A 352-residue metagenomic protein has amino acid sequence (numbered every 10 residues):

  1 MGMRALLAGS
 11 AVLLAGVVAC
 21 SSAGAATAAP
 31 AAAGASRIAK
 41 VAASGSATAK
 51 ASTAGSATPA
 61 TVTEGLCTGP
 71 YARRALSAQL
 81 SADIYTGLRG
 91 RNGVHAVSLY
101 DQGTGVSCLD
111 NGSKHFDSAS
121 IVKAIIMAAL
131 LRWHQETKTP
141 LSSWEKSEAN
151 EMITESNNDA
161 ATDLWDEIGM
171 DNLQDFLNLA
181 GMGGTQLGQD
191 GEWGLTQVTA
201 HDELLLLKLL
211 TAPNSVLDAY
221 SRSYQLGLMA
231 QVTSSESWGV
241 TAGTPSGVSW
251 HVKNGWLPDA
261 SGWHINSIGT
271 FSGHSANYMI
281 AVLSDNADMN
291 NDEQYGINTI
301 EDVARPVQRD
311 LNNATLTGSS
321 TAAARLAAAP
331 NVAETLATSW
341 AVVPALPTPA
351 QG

Functional and structural regions predicted by a protein language model:
G2-A15, A25-A28: Sec-dependent N-terminal signal peptides
V17-T53, A72, L316, A322: C-terminal region of N-terminal signal peptides and the immediate post-cleavage residues of exported proteins
G55, P59-H95, Y100-T104, L164-G352: Penicillin-recognizing serine hydrolase domain
G55-P70, V106-N111, M127-L130, T154-N158: Acidic/histidine-rich, surface-exposed loop or edge segments in extracytoplasmic proteins
G105, H115-T139, M152, I280: Active-site SXXK
D110-F116, Q189-E192: A short glycine/serine-rich beta->alpha loop
R132-N150, L173, S221: Short, well-structured active-site flanking segments
N150-M152, A180: Short helix- or helix-capping micro-motifs that position conserved polar/aromatic residues at function-defining sites
